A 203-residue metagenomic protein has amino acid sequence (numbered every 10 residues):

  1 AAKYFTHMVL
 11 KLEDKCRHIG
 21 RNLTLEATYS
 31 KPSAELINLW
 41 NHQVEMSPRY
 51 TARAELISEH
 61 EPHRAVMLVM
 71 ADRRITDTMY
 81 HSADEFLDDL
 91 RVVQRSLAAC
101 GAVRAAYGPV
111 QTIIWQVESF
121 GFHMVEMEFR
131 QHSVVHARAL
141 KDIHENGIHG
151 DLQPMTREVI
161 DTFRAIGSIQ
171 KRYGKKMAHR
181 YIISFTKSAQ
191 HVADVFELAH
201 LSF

Functional and structural regions predicted by a protein language model:
A1-L12: Extended active-site and interfacial segments that coordinate phosphate-rich ligands in large catalytic machineries
E13-R180: Extended, charge-enriched "interface" segments that sit outside catalytic cores
F129-R130, F196-L198: "Short basic amphipathic alpha-helical interaction patches in structured regions
R130-S133, F185-A189: Active-site-proximal loop/turn and secondary-structure-junction residues that shape catalytic pockets, frequently
R138, A189-E197: A short acidic (Asp/Glu
G167, A199-F203: Non-catalytic terminal/interface segments that mediate subunit docking, oligomerization, and allosteric communication
